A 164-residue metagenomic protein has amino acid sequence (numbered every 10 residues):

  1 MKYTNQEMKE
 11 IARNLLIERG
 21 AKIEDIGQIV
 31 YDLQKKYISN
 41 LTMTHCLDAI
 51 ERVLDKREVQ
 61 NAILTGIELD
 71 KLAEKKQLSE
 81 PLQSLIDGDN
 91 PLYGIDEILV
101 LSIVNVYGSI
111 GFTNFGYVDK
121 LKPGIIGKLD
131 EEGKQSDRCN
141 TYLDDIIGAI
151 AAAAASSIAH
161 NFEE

Functional and structural regions predicted by a protein language model:
M1, N5, R19, S39 (+4 more regions): Intrinsic-disorder-associated interaction segments
Y3-D70: N-terminal interaction modules that seed assembly of large macromolecular complexes
Q28-D32, T65, L99-S109, D145-A153: Short, hydrophobic/amphipathic alpha-helical patches that form generic packing surfaces within helical domains
H45-K120: Long, charge-patterned amphipathic interaction tracts in eukaryotic proteins
G111-E164: Glycine-rich, aromatic-bearing surface loops/beta-hairpins
